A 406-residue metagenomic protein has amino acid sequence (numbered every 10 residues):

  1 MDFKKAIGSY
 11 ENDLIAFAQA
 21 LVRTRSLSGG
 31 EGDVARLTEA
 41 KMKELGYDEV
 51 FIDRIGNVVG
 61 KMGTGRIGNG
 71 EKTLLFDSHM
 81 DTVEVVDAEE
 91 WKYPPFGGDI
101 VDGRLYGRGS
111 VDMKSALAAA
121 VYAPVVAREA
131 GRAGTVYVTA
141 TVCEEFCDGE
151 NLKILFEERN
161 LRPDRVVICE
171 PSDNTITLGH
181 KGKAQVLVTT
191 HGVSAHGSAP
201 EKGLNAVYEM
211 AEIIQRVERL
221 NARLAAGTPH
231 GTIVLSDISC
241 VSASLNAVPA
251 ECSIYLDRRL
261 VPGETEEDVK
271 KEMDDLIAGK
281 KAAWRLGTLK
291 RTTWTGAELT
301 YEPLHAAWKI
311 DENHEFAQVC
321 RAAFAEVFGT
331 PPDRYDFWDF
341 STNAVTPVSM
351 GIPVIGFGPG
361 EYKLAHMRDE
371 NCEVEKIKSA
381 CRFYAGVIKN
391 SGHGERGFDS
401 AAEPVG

Functional and structural regions predicted by a protein language model:
M1-V86, E251-Y255, V269, K376: N-terminal helical capping/dimerization or prosegment-like subdomains of hydrolases acting on amide or phosphate bonds
D2, L187-G406: Metal-dependent amide/peptide-bond hydrolase catalytic core, centered on the "pita-bread" metallohydrolase fold
V50, G60, G98-I100, L235-I238 (+1 more regions): A structural signal for short hydrophobic beta-strand segments in well-ordered beta-sheet cores
E71-Y137: Active-site metal-coordination/substrate-binding segment of hydrolases, especially metallo-dependent peptidases
L74-F76, T139, R165-V167, K280 (+2 more regions): Hydrophobic/aromatic beta-strand patches that form the interior of the parallel beta-sheet core in alpha/beta enzyme
D77-S78, T139-T141, V167-E170, T189-H191 (+1 more regions): Short beta-strand segments
V85-V101, P163, L178-T189, A322-A323: Acidic-glycine-rich active-site phosphate/pyrophosphate-binding loop
M113-Q185: Acidic/histidine-rich catalytic neighborhood of metal-dependent amide-processing enzymes
